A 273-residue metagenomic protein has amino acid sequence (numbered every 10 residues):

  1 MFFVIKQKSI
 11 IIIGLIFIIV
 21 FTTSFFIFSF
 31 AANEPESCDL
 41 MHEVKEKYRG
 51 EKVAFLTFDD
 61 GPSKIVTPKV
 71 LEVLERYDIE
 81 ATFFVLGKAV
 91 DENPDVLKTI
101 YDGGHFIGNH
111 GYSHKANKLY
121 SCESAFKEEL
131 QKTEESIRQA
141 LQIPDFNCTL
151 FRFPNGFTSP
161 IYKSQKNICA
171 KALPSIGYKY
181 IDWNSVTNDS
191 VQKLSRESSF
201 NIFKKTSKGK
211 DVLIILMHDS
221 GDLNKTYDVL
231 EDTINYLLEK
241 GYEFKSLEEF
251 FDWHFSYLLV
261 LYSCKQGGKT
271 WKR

Functional and structural regions predicted by a protein language model:
M1-I18: N-terminal Sec-pathway targeting helices
I19-F28: Hydrophobic alpha-helical membrane-insertion segments, chiefly the h-region of N-terminal signal peptides
N33-F126, Q131-N147, Y236: Active-site beta->alpha N-cap acidic-glycine motif
L40-Y48, R76-D78, A89-D91, D222-R273: C-terminal domain-boundary segment and adjacent tail
H114-L216, S220-L238, Y242-E243, E249 (+1 more regions): Catalytic domains of cell-wall/extracellular-matrix polysaccharide-remodeling enzymes, centered on de-N-acetylation
